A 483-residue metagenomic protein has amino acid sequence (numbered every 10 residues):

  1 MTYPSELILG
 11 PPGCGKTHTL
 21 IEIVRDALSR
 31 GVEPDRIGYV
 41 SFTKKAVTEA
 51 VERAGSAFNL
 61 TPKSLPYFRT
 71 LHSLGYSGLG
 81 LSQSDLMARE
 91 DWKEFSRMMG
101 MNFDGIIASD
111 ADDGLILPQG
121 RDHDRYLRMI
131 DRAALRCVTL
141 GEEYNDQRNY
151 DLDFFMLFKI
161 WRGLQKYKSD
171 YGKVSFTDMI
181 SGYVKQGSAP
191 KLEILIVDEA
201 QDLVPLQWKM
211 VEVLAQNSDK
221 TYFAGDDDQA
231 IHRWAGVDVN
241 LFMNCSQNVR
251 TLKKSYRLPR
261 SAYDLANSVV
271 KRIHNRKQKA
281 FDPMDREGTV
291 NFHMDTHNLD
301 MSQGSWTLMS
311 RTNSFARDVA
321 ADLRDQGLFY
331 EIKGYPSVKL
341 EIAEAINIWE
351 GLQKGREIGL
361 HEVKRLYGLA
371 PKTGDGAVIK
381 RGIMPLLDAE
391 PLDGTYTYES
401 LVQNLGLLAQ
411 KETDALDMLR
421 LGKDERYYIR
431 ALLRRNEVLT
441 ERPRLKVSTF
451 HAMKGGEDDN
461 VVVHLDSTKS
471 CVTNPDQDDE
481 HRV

Functional and structural regions predicted by a protein language model:
M1-D85, N267: P-loop NTPase Walker
M1-G10, H18-T19, R36, I106-I196 (+3 more regions): Accessory N-terminal region flanking or inserted into the helicase ATPase core in nucleic-acid motor proteins
P11-C14, F42-K45, R69, Q201-E287 (+5 more regions): Conserved helicase motor core of SF1/SF2 NTP-dependent helicases
V32, R36, A57-L65, L79-E94 (+4 more regions): Short, polar/flexible loop-turn hinges at active-site or ligand-entry regions and domain interfaces
K63-G80, L328-K354: Conserved beta-strand -> loop -> alpha-helix junction used to position metal-binding or nucleic-acid-contacting
Q83-N102, M243, V269-K277, I346-I383: A polyampholytic, Gly/Pro-enriched intrinsically disordered region
T289-G304: Conserved interdomain hinge at the start of the Helicase C-terminal
E350-V483: Conserved helicase C-terminal RecA-like lobe
